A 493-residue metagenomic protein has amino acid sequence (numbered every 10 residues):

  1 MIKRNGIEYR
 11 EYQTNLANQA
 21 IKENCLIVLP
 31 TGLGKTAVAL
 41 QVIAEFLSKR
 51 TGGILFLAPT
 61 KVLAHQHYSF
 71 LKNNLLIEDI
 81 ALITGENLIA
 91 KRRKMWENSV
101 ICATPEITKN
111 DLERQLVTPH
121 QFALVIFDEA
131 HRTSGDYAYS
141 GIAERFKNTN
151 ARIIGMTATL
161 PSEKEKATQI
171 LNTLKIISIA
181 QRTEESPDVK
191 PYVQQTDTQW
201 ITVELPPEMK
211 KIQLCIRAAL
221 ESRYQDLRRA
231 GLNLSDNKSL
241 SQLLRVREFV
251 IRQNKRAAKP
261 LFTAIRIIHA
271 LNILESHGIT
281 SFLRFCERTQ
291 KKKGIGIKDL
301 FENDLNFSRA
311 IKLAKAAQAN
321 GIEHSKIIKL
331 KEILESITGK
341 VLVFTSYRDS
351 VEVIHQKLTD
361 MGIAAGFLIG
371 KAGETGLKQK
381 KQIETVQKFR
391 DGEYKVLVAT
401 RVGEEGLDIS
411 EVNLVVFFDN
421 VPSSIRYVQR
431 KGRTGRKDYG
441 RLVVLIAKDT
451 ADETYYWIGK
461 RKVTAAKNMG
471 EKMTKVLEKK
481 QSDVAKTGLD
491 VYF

Functional and structural regions predicted by a protein language model:
M1-V28: Conserved pre-motif I regulatory segment
T31, T36-V38, G52-N73, L160-K166 (+1 more regions): Conserved Walker A/P-loop ATP-binding site and its immediately adjacent core in helicase/helicase-like ATPase domains
A64-T84, L171-K175: Conserved helix-turn-beta segment of the N-terminal RecA-like "Helicase ATP-binding" lobe in SF1/SF2 helicases
N87-W96, L342-F344, S350-Q356, I363-R401: Conserved helicase ATPase core of P-loop NTP-dependent helicases/translocases
P105-K109, E113-I154, P161-A167: SF2 helicase catalytic motif II
A138, I142, I179-K190, E208-Q356 (+1 more regions): Helicase motor interdomain insertion/brace
G370-A372, K395, R401-K437, K448-D449: Conserved RecA-like helicase motor core of SF1/SF2 enzymes
R433-G459: Conserved segment of the helicase C-terminal RecA-like domain
